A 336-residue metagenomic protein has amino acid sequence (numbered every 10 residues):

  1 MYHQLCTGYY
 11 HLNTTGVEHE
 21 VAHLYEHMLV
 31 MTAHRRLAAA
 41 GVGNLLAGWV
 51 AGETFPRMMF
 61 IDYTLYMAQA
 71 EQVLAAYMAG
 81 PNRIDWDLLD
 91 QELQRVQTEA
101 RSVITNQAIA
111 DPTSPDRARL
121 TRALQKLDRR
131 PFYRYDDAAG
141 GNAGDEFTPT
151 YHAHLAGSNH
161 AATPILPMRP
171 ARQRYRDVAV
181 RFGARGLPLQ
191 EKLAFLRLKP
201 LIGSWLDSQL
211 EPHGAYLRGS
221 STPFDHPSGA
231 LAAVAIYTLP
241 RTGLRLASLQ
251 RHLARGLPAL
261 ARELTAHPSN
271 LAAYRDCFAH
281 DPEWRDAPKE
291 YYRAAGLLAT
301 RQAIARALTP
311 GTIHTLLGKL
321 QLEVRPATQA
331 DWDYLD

Functional and structural regions predicted by a protein language model:
M1-T54, A68-D336: Mature, solvent-exposed C-terminal subdomains and processed small-chain segments of exported/organellar
M59-Y63: Alpha-helical, coiled-coil/dimerization segments enriched in small aliphatic residues
